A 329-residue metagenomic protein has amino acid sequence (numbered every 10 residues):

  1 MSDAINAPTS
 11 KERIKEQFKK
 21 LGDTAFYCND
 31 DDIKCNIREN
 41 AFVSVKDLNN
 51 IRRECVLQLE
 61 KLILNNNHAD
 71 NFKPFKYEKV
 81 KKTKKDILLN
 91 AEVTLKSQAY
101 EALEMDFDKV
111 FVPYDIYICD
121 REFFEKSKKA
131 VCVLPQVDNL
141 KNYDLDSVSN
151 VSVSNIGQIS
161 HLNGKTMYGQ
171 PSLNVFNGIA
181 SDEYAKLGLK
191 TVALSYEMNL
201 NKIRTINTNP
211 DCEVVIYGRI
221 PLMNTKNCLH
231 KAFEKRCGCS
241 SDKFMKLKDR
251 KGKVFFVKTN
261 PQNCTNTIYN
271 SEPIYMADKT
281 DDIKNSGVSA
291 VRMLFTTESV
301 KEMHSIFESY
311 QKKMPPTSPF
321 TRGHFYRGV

Functional and structural regions predicted by a protein language model:
M1-E183, L187-V329: Active-site pocket-lining/capping segments in soluble small-molecule metabolic enzymes
